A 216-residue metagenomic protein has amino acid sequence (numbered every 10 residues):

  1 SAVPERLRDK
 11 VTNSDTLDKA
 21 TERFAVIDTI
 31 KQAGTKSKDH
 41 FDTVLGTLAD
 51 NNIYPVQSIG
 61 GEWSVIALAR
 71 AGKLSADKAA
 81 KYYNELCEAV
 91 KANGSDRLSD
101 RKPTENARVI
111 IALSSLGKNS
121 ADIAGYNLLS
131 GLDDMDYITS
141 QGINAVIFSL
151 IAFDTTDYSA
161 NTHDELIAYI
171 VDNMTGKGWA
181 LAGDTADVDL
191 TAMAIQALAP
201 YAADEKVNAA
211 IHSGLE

Functional and structural regions predicted by a protein language model:
S1-E216: Preference for long, amphipathic alpha-helical scaffolds in soluble/luminal domains and all-alpha bundles
